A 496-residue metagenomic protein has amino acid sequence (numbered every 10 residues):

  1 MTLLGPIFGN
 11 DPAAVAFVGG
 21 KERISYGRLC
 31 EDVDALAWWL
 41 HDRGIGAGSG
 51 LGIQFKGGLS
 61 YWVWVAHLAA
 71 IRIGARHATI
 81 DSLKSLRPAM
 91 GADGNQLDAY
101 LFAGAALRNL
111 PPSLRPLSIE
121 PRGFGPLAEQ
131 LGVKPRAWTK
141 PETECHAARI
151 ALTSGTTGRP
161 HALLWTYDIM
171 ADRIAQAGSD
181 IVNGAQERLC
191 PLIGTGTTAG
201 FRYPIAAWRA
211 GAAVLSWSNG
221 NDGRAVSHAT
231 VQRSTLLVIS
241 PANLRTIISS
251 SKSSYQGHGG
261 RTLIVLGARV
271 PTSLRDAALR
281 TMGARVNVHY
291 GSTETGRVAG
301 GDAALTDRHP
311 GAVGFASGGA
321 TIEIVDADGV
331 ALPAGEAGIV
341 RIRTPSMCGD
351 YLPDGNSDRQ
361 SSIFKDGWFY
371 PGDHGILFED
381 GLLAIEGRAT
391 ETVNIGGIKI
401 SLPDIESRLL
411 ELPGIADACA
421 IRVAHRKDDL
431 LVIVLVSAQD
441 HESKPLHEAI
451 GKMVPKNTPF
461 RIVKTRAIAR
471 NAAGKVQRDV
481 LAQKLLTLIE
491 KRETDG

Functional and structural regions predicted by a protein language model:
F8, P12-A13, L131-L152, R159 (+1 more regions): Conserved pre-ATP/AMP-binding loop-to-beta segment of ANL
A13-G44, G52-L59, A66-L68, S85-R87 (+1 more regions): Conserved AMP-binding/adenylate-forming core of the ANL superfamily
S25-G27, A148-A175: Conserved AMP-binding A3 loop
A171-R188, G196-L236, S250: Conserved AMP-binding/adenylation subdomain of ANL enzymes
T235-V238, I248-R308, T321: Gly/Ser/Thr-rich phosphate-binding loop
H309, E323-R343, E379-D380, Q439-S443 (+1 more regions): Conserved beta-loop-beta connector loops within the AMP-binding
F315-G319, V330-S362, I398-I400: Conserved ATP/PPi-binding loop(s) of AMP-dependent carboxylate-activating enzymes
T344, D350, H374-N457, A469: AMP-binding/adenylate-forming catalytic core of the ANL superfamily
